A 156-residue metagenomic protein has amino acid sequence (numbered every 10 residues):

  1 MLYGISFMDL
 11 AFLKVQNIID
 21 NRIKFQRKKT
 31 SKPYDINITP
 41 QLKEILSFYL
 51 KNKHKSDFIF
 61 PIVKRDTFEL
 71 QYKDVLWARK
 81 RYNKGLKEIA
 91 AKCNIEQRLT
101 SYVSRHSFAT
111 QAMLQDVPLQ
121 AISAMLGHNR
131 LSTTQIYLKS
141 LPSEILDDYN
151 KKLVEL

Functional and structural regions predicted by a protein language model:
L2-F48: Conserved tyrosine-mediated DNA breakage-rejoining catalytic core shared by Y-recombinases
F7, L119, L131: Helix-turn-helix DNA-binding elements, focusing on the entry/boundary residues of the two helices that contact DNA
F12-N17, Y102, S123-N129, L138-S140: A short, basic/aromatic helix-end/turn motif that makes direct DNA contacts
K24-N37, E69-A78, Q97-V103: Short, contiguous acidic/charged loop-to-helix segments that flank catalytic cores in large enzymes
R27-S31, L126-K151: Catalytic-site neighborhood detector that most strongly recognizes the C-terminal catalytic loop/helix of tyrosine
Y34-P40, E44, F48-Y49, K139-L156: DNA/chromatin major-groove-contacting recognition/catalytic segments
T39-E96: Active-site/catalytic core of tyrosine-dependent DNA strand-transfer enzymes
K55, N83-A124: Short, basic (Lys/Arg/His-rich) helix/loop patches that form interaction surfaces in the mid-to-C-terminal regions
